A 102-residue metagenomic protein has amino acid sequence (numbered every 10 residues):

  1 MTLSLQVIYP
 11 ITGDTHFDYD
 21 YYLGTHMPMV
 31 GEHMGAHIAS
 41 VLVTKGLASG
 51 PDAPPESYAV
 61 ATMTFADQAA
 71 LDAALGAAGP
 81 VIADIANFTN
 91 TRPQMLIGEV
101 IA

Functional and structural regions predicted by a protein language model:
M1-A102: Macromolecular interaction modules
